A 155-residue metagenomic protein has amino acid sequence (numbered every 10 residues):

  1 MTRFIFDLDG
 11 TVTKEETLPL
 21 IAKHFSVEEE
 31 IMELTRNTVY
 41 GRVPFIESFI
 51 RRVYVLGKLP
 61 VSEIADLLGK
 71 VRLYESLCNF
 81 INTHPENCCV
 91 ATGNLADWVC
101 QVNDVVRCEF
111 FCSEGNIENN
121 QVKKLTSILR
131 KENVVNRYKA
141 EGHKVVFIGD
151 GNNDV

Functional and structural regions predicted by a protein language model:
T2-C112, E118: Alpha-helical substrate-recognition element adjacent to the catalytic core
F6, C112-S113, A140, G149: Intrinsically disordered, low-complexity regions enriched in small/polar residues
R72-L73, T126-R130: Short secondary-structure boundary/capping elements
I117-L125: Short, charged, surface-exposed secondary-structure boundary motifs
L129-V155: Conserved Lys-Pro-Asp/Glu-containing loop-to-beta segment of HAD-superfamily phosphomonoesterases, centered on
